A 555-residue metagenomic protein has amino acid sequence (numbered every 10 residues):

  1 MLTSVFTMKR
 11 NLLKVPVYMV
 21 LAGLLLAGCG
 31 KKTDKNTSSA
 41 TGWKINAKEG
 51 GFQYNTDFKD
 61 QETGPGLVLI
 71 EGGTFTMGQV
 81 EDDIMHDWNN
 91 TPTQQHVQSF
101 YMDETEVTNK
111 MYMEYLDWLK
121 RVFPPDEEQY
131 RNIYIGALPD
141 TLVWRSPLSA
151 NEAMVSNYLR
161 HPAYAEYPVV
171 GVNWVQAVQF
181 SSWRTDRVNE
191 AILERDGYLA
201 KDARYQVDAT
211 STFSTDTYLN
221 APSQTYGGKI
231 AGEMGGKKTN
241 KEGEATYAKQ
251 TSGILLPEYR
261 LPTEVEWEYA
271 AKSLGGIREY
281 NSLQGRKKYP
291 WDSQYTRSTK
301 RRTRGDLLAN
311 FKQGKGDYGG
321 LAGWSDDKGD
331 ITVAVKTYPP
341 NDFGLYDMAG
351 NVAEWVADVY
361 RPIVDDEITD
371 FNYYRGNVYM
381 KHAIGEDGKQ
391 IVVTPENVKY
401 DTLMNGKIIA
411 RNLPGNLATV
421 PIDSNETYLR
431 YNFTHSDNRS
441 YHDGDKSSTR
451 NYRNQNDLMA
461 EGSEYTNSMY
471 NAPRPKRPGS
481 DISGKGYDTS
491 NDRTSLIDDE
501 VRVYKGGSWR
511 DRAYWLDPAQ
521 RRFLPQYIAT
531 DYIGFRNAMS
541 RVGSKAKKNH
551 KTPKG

Functional and structural regions predicted by a protein language model:
S4-V17: Bacterial N-terminal signal peptides that target proteins for export
P16-L24: Bacterial N-terminal signal peptides
L26-G28: C-terminal motif of bacterial Sec signal peptides marking the signal peptidase cleavage site
T33-K48, L69, T76, E81 (+5 more regions): Functional-site microenvironments in short loops/helix caps that host divalent-cation chemistry
G42-D60: N-terminal low-complexity, Pro/Thr/Ser-rich intrinsically disordered segments that act as propeptides or flexible
N55-D57, D87-N90, N491, R521-Q526: Short, P/G- and charge-enriched loop/turn segments at secondary-structure junctions
K59-E152, A165-V188, G350, G534-F535 (+1 more regions): A short glycine-rich, aromatic-capped structural motif
Q520-I528, I533, M539-S540: Catalytic loop of the DD-peptidase/beta-lactamase superfamily, centered on the K-T-G motif and neighboring
